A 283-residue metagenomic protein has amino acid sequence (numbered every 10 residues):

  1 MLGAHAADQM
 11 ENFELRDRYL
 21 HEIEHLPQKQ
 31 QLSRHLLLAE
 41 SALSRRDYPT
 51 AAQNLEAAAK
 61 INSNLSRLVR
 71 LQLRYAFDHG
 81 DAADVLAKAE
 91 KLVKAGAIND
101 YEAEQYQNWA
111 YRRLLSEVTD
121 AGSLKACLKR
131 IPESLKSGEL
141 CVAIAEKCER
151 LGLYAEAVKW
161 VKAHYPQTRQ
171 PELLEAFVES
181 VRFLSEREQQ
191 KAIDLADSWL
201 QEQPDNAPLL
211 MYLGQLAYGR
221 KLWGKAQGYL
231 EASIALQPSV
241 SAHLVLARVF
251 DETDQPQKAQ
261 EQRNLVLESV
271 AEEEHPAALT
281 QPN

Functional and structural regions predicted by a protein language model:
M1-L2, P27-L36, Y48-T50, N62-R70 (+8 more regions): Generic helix N-cap/helix-start motif at coil->alpha-helix transitions
A4-E11, H21-E24, L32, L36-E40 (+2 more regions): Alpha-helical adaptor scaffolds
M10-E11, R45, H79, E117-V118 (+4 more regions): Structural motif corresponding to the intra-repeat A-B loop/turn of tetratricopeptide repeats
R16, A51, V85, S123-L124 (+4 more regions): Single-residue signature of alpha-solenoid repeat helices
H21, E56, A87-E90, K125-K129 (+4 more regions): Alpha-solenoid helical repeat scaffolds
H25, A57-K60, K94, K129-E133 (+4 more regions): Conserved structural position within tetratricopeptide repeats
A42, C148, L210-A217, Y229 (+2 more regions): TPR/Sel1-like alpha-solenoid repeat signature
K60-I61, R74-I98, V158, K162-P171 (+2 more regions): TPR/TPR-like (Sel1-like) alpha-helical repeat modules
